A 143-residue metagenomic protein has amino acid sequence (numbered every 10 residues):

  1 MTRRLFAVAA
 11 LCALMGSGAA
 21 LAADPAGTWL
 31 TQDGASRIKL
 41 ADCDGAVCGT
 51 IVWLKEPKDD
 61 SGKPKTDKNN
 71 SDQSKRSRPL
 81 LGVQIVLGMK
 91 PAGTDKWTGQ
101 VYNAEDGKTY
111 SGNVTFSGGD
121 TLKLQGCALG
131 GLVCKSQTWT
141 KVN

Functional and structural regions predicted by a protein language model:
M1-A9: Bacterial N-terminal signal peptides that target proteins for export
C12-A13: Repetitive helical segments and hydrophobic/amphipathic motifs
G16-A22: Sec/Tat signal peptide C-region and signal peptidase I cleavage site
A26, Q32-S111: Central antiparallel beta-sheet cores of small beta-barrel/beta-sandwich binding domains
C43, S117-G118: Structural motif
G93, G118-D120: Residue-level recognition of beta-strand termini and adjacent short loop/turns
A104, T115, A128-G130: Short polar/acidic secondary-structure junctions
T121, A128-N143: Edge beta-strand at a domain terminus
